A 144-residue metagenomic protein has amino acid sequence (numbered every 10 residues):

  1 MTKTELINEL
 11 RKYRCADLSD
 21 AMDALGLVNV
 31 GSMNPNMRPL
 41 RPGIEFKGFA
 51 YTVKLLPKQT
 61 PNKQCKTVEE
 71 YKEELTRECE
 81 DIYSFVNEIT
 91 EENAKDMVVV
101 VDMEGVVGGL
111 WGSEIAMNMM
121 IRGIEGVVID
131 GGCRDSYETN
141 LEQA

Functional and structural regions predicted by a protein language model:
M1: Short, Gly/Pro- and small/polar-rich lid/capping loops
T4-E73: N-terminal low-complexity or amphipathic/hydrophobic leaders
L25, V53-P57, D102-E104, R122 (+1 more regions): Fold-independent oxyanion-binding glycine-rich loops and adjacent beta-strand/coil segments at enzyme active sites
G31-M33, V100-D102, G109, V127-G131: General beta-strand structural signal in soluble alpha/beta enzymes
P35-L40, S84-F85, C133: Glycine-rich, charged/polar anion/phosphate-binding loops that engage phosphate groups from diverse ligands
G43-L110: A glycine-rich, hydrophobic loop/mini-helix early in the fold
G112-A116: Charged helix-capping and loop-helix junction motifs
M117-A144: Ligand/cofactor pocket segment of small-molecule handling proteins
